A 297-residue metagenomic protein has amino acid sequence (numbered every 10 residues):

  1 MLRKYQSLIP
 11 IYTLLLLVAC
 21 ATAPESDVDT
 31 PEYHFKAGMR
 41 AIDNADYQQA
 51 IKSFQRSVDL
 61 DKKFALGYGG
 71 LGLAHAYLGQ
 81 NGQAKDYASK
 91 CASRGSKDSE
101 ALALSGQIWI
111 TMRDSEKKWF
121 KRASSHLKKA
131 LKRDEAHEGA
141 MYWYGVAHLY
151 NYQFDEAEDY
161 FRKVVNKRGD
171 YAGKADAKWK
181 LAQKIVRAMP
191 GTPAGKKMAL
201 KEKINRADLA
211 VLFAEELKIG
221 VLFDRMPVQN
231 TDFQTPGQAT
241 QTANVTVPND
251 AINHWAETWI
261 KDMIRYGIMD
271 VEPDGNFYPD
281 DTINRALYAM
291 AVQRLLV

Functional and structural regions predicted by a protein language model:
L2-P10: Bacterial N-terminal signal peptides that target proteins for export
V18-A19: C-terminal motif of bacterial Sec signal peptides marking the signal peptidase cleavage site
A23-D27, N81-Q83, S96, E100 (+3 more regions): N-terminal propeptides
S26-K63, Y77, D114-S115: Alpha-helical segment of the N-proximal tetratricopeptide repeat
R56-D59, K90-S93, S125-K132, N166: Conserved structural position within tetratricopeptide repeats
